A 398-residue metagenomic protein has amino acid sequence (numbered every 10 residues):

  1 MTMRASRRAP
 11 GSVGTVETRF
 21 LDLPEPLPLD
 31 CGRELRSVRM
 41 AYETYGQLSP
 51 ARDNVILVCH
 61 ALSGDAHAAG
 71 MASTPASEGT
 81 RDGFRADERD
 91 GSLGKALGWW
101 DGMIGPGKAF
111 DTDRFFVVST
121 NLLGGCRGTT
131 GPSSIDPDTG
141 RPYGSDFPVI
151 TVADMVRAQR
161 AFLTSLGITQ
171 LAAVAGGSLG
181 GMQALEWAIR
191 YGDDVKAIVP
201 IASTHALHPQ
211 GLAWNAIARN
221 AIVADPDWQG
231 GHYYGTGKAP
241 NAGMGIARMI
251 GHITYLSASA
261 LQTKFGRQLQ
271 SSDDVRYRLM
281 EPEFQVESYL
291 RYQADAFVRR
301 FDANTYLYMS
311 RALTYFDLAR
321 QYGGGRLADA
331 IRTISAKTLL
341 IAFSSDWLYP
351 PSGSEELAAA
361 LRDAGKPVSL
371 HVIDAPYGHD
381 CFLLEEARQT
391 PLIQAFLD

Functional and structural regions predicted by a protein language model:
M1-V58, H67-A72: Catalytic-loop region of hydrolases
E43, A51-D136: N-terminal cap/lid subdomain of alpha/beta-hydrolase-fold enzymes
G140-D146, A153-A173, M182: Conserved acidic catalytic loop of the alpha/beta-hydrolase fold
Q170-L212: Conserved hydrolase catalytic core segment
D194, P200-A296: Alpha/beta-hydrolase-fold enzymes
Q321-L327, P350-A360: Short alpha-helix in the alpha/beta-hydrolase fold that links the catalytic acid
I334, L340-A342: Short beta-strand/loop motif that positions the catalytic acidic residue of the alpha/beta-hydrolase fold
E356-A358, R362-D398: Catalytic active-site module of serine/aspartate enzymes centered on a nucleophile-bearing elbow/loop
